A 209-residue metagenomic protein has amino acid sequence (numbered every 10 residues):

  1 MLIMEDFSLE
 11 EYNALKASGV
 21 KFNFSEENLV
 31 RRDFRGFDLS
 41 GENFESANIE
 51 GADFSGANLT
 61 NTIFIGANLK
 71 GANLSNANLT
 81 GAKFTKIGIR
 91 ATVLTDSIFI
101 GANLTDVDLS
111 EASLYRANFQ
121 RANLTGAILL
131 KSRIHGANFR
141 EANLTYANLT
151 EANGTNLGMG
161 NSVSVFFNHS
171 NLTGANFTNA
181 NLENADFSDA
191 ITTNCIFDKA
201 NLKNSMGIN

Functional and structural regions predicted by a protein language model:
L2-N209: Tandem repeat scaffolds
